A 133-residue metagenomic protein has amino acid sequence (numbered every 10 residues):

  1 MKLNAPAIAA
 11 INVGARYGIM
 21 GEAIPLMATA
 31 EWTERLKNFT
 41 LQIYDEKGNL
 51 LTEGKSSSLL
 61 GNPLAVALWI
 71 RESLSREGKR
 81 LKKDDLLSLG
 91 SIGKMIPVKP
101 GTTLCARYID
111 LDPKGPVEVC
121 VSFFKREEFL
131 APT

Functional and structural regions predicted by a protein language model:
M1-N62, A67, T103, P116-R126 (+1 more regions): Catalytic-core "active-site belt" of small-molecule-metabolizing enzymes, emphasizing His/Asp/Glu-rich regions
V13, E53, L74, S88-S91: Preference for short coil/turn "hinge" residues that link or interrupt alpha-helices
P25, K94, L111-P113: Short, glycine-/Ser/Thr-/acidic-enriched flexible segments
L41-Q42, L74-E77: Extended mid-to-C-terminal alpha-helical interaction segments
A65-E72, D85-L89: Short, structured beta-strand/loop micro-motifs enriched in basic residues and often containing a Trp
R76, R80-L87, P113-F123: Extended, well-structured beta-strand/loop surface patches that form recognition or cofactor-anchoring regions within
L81-K94, V98-K99: Conserved metal-binding segment of the jelly-roll/cupin
G101-D112: Conserved, well-ordered active-site substructure
